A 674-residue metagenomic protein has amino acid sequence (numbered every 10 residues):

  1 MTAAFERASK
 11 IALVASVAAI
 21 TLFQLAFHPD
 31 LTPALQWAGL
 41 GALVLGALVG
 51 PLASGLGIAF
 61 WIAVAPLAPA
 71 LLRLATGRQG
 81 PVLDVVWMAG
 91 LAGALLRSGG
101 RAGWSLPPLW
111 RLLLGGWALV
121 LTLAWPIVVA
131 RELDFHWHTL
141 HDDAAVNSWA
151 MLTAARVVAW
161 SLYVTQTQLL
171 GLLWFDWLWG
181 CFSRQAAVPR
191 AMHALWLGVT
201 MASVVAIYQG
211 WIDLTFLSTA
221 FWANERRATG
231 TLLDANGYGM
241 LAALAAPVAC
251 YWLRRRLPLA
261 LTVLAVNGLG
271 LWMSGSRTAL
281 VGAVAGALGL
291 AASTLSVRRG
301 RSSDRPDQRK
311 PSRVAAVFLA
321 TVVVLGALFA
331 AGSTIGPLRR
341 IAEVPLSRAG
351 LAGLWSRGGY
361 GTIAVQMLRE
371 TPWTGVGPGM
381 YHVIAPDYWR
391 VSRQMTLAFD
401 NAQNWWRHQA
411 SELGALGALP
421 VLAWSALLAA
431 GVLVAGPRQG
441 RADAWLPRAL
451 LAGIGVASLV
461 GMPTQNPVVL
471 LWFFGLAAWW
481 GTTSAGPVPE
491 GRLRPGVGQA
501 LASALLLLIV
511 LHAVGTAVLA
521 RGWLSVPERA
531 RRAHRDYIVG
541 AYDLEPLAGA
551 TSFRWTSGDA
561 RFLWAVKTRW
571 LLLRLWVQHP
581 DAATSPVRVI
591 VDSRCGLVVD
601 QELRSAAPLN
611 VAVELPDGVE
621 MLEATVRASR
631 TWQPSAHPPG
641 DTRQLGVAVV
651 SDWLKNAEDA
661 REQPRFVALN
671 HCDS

Functional and structural regions predicted by a protein language model:
M1-A150, A159, L173, W177-H193 (+5 more regions): Transmembrane signal-anchor hairpin modules in multi-pass inner-membrane enzymes, especially those that act on
A4-F23, P29, A42-A47, W87 (+10 more regions): Alpha-helical transmembrane segments of multi-pass inner-membrane proteins
H28, A75, I127-A130, V204-D213 (+6 more regions): A membrane-periplasm/extracellular boundary helix in multi-pass inner-membrane enzymes that assemble envelope glycans
A63, T153, S183, A220-N224 (+4 more regions): Juxtamembrane loop-helix boundary motifs flanking transmembrane segments in multi-pass membrane proteins
L71-L74, W125-R156, M201-M240, A265 (+5 more regions): Membrane-interfacial helix-loop-helix modules of multi-pass inner-membrane proteins that assemble, modify, or transport
D143-A145, V344-G358, E528-E545: Short extracytoplasmic/periplasmic juxtamembrane "stem" segments immediately C-terminal to an N-terminal membrane anchor
D234, G358-F399, W406-Q409, L413-P420: TM-adjacent membrane-interface loops and short helices in multi-pass inner/ER membrane proteins
Q308, G515-S674: C-terminal luminal/periplasmic domains and tails of membrane-associated envelope-modifying transferases
